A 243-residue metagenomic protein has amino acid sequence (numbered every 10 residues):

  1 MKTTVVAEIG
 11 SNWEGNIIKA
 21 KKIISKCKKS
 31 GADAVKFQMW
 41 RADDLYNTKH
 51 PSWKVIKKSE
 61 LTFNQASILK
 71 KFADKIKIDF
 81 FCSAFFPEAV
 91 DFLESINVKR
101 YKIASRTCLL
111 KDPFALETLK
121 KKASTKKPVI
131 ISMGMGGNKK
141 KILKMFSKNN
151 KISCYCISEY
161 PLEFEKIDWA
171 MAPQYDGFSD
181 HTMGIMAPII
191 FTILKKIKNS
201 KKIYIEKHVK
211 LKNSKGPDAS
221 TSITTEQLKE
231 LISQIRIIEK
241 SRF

Functional and structural regions predicted by a protein language model:
M1-F243: Catalytic cores and adjacent flexible loops of soluble metabolic enzymes that perform enolate/carbanion chemistry on
